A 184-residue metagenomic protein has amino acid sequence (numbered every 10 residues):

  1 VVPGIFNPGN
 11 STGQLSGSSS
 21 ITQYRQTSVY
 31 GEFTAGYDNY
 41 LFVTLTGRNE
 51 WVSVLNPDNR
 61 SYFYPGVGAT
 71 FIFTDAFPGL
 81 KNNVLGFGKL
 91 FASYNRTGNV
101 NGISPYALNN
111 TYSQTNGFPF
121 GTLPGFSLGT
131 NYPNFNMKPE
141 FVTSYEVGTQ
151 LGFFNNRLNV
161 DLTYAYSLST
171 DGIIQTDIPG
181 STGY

Functional and structural regions predicted by a protein language model:
V1-Y184: Extracellular/periplasmic, surface-exposed regions of secreted and cell-surface proteins
